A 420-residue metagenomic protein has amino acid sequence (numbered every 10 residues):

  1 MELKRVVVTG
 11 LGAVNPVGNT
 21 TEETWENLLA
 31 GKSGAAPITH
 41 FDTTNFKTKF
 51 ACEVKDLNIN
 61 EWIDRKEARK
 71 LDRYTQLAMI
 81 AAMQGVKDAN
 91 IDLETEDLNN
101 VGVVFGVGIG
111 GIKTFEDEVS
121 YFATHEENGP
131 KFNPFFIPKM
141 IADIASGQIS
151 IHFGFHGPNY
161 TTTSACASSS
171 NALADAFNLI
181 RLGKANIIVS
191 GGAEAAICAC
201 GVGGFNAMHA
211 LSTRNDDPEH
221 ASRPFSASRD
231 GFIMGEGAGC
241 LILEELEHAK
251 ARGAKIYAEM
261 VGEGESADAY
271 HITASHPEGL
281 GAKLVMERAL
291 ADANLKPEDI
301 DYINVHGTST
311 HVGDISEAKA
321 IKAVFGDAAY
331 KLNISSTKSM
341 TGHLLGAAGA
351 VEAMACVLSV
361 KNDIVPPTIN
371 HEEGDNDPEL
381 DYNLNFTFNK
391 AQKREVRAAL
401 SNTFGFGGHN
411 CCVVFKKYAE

Functional and structural regions predicted by a protein language model:
M1-E67, A89, E247-E259, M354-T368 (+2 more regions): ACP-dependent fatty acid/polyketide chain-elongation machinery
M1-V8, T95-L98, A293-D299, Y330 (+1 more regions): Flexible, low-complexity linker/loop segments at domain and module junctions
R5-T9, A36, D216-A293, Y302 (+1 more regions): Condensing-enzyme catalytic core mediating Claisen C-C bond formation in acyl metabolism
V8, K32-S164, A193-G204, D299-G313: Conserved beta-ketoacyl condensing-enzyme motif
G10, L28, A82, V103 (+10 more regions): Conserved small-residue
T39, K184-D230, E263-P277, G307-I315 (+1 more regions): Acyl-CoA/ACP chain-elongation machinery
A78-I91, A145-S146, S150-F153, N159-E194 (+3 more regions): Active-site-proximal alpha-helical scaffold in enzymes
T124-N133, A174, N178, E194-A251 (+2 more regions): Glycine-/small-residue-rich "gating" segment that lines the acyl/pantetheine channel and substrate pocket
